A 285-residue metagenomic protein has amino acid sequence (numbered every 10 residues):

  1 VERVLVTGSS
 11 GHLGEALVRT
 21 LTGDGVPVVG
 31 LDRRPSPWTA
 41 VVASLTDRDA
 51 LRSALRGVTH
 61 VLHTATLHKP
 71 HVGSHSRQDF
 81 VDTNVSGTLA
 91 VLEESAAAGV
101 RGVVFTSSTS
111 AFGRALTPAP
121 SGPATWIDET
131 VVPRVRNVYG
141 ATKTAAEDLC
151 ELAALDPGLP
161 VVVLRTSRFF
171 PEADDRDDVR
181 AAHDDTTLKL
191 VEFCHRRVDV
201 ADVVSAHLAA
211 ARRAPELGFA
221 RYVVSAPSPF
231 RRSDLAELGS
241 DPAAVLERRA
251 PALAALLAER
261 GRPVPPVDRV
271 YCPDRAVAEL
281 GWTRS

Functional and structural regions predicted by a protein language model:
V4-D24: N-terminal Rossmann NAD(P)H-binding glycine-rich loop of SDR-like oxidoreductase domains
A43-V85, E94: NAD(P)H-binding glycine-rich loop region in Rossmannoid oxidoreductase-like domains and their noncatalytic homologs
T46, D79-A90, P133, N137 (+2 more regions): Glycine-rich NAD(P)-binding loop of the Rossmann-fold in SDR/ketoreductase-type enzymes
D82, P118-P160, K189: Catalytic helix-loop patch of NAD(P)-dependent Rossmann-fold dehydrogenases
L89-R136: Conserved Rossmann-fold NAD(P)-dependent oxidoreductase catalytic core, especially the SDR/UDP-sugar
F112-G113, D156-R180: Flexible, glycine-rich beta-alpha linker
F169-T187, F193-Y222: Alpha-helical substrate-binding/gating segment
V204-V267, P273, A278: Mid/C-terminal beta-alpha module of Rossmann-like enzyme folds, strongest in SDR-family dehydrogenases/epimerases
